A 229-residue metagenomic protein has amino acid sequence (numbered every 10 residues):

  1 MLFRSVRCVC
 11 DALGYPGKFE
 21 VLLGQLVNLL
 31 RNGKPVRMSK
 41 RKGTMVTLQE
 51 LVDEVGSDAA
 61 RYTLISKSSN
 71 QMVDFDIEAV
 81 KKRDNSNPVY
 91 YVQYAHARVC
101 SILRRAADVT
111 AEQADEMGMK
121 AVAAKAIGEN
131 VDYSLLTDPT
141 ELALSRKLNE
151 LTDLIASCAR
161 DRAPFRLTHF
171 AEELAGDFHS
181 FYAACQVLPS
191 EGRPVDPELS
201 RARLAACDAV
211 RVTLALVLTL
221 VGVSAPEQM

Functional and structural regions predicted by a protein language model:
M1-M229: Non-catalytic interaction-recognition regions
